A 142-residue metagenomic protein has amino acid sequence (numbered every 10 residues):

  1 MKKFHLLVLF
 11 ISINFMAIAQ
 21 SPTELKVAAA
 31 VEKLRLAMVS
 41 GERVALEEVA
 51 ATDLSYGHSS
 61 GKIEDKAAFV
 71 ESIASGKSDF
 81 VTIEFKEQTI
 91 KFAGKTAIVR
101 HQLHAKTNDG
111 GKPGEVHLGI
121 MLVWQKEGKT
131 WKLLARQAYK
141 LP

Functional and structural regions predicted by a protein language model:
F4-I13: Sec-dependent N-terminal signal peptides
S12-T52, F92: Short, low-complexity N-terminal intrinsically disordered segments enriched in polar/charged residues
K33-L36, S40-V44, E64, S75 (+3 more regions): Surface-exposed, polar/charged faces of alpha-helical domains in mature secreted/periplasmic/lumenal proteins
L34, A45-L46, L54, F69 (+2 more regions): Hydrophobic pocket/interface hotspot
D53-E64, A74-D79: A short gly/proline-enriched turn/hairpin at secondary-structure junctions
I73-K112: Surface-exposed, charged secondary-structure patches
H117-P142: Short beta-strand edge/turn micro-motifs at domain boundaries
